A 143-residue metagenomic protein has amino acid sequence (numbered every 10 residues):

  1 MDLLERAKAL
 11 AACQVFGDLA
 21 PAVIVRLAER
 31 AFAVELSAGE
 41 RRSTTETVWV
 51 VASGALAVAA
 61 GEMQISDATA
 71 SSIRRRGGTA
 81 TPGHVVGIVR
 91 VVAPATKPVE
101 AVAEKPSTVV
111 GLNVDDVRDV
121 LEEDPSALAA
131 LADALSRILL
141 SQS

Functional and structural regions predicted by a protein language model:
R6, A22-R26, T96-V99, T108 (+1 more regions): A small-molecule sensor/coupling module
A7, A11-A68, V86: Regulatory nucleotide-sensing modules
V51, V92-P94, V102-E104: A short, compositionally biased micro-patch
A55, P106-T108: Structural motif
V58-A59, I88-V89, V99-A103, D119: Short beta-strand His + acidic residue motifs that chelate non-heme Fe in jelly-roll/DSBH and cupin folds
G61-M63, V91, V114-D115, E122: Surface loops and adjacent helix of pleckstrin homology
T79, V110-G111: Short aromatic/basic micro-patch
